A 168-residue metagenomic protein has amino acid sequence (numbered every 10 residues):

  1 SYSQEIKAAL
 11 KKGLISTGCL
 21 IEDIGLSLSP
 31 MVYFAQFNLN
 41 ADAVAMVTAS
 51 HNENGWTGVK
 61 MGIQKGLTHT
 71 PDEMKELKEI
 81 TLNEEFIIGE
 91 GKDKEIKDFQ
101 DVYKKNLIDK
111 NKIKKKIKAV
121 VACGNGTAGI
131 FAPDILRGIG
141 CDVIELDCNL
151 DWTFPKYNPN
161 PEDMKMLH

Functional and structural regions predicted by a protein language model:
S1-W56, D134-H168: N-terminal small/polar loop signature for handling phosphorylated ligands or for N-terminal nucleophile
T57-H168: Gly/Ser/Thr-enriched, mixed-charge loops and adjacent short helices that form phosphate/oxyanion-binding elements
